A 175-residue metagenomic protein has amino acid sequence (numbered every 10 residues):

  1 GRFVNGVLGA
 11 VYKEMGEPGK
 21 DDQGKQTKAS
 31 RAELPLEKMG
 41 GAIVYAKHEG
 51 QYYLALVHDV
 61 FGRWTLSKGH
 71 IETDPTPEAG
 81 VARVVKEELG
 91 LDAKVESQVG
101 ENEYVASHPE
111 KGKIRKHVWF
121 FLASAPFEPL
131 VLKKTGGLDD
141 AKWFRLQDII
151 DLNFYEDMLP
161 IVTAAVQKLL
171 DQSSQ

Functional and structural regions predicted by a protein language model:
G1-L36, Q175: Class I Rossmann-like S-adenosyl-L-methionine
G6, E17, D151-Q175: Charged phosphate-binding loop/patch that engages nucleotide di/tri-phosphates or the phosphate backbone of nucleic
K28-L66: N-terminal strand-loop-strand
K38-G40, Y52, K116-W119, D139: Change "...and in nucleic-acid phosphodiester-cleaving endonucleases..." to "...and in nucleic-acid processing enzymes
E49-Q51, F61-R63, E72, E101-Y104 (+1 more regions): Short, charged/polar surface micro-motifs in flexible loops or helix N-caps
G50-D92: Conserved Nudix-box catalytic region and its N-terminal flanking loop in Nudix hydrolases and closely related
K94, E103-L130, K142, A165: Active-site-adjacent beta-strand/loop module that shapes the phosphate/pyrophosphate-binding cleft
F120, V131-A165: NUDIX/MutT-family hydrolases
